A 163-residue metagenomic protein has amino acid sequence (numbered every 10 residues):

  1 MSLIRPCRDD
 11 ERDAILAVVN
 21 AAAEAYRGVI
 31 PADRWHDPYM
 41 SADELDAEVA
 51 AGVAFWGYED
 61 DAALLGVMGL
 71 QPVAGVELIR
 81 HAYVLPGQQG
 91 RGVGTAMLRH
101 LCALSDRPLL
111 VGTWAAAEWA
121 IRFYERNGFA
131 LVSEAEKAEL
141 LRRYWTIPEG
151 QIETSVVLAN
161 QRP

Functional and structural regions predicted by a protein language model:
L3-A17: A short beta-loop-alpha structural element at the N-terminal edge of CoA-dependent acyl/N-acetyltransferase catalytic
N20-L45: Conserved GNAT-fold acetyl-CoA-binding loop/helix
D43-G57, Q151-T154: A short helix-loop-beta-strand connector motif used in the catalytic cores of GNAT acetyltransferases and, in some
G57, A63-P72, L78-Y83: Conserved beta-strand in the GNAT
A82-Q89, T113-A115: A short, internal acetyl-CoA/4′-phosphopantetheine-binding micro-motif in the GNAT/acyltransferase core
Q88-H100: Conserved acetyl-CoA pyrophosphate-binding loop and the N-cap/start of the following alpha-helix in GNAT-like
T95, A116-P148: Conserved active-site alpha-helix within GNAT-family acetyltransferase domains
L104-A116: Conserved GNAT acetyl-CoA-binding A-motif
